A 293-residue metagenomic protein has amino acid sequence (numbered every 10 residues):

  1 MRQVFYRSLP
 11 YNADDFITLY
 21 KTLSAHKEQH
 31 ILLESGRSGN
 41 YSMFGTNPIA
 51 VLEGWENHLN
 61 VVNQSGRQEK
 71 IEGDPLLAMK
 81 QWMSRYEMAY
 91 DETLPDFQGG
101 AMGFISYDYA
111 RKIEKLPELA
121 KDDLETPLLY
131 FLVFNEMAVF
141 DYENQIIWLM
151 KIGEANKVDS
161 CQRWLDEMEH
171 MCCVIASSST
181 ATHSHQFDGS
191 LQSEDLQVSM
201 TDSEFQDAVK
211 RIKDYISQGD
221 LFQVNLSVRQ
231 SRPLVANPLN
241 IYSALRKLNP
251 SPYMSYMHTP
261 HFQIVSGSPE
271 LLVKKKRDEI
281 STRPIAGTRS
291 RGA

Functional and structural regions predicted by a protein language model:
M1-A293: Extended alpha-helical targeting/anchoring segments, especially N-terminal organellar/secretory targeting helices
